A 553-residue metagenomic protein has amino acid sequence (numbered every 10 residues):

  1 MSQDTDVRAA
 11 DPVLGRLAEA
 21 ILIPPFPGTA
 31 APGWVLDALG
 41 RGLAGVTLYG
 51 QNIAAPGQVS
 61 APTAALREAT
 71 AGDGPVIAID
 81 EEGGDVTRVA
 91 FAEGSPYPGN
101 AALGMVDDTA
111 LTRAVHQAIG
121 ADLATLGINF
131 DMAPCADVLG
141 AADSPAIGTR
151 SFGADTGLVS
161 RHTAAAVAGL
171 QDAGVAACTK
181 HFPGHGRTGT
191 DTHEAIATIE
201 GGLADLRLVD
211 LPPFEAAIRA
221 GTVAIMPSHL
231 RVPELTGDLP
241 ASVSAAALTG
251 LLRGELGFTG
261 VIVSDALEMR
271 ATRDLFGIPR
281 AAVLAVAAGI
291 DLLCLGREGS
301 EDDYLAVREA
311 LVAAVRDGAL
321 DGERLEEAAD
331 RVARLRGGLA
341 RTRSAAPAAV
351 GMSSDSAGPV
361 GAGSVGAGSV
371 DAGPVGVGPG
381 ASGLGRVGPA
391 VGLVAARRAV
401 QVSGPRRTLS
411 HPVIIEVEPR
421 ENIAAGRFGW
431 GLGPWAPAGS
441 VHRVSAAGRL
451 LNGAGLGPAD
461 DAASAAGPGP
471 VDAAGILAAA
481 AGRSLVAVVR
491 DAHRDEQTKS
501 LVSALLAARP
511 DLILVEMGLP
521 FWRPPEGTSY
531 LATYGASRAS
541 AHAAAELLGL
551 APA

Functional and structural regions predicted by a protein language model:
M1-R41, L275-A553: Preference for extracellular/luminal or secreted protein segments
P12-R16, P25, N52-A71, P75 (+2 more regions): Second-shell residues forming the walls of enzyme active-site clefts
P27-A30, I79-T87, F91, N129-L139 (+3 more regions): Short glycine-enriched loops at secondary-structure junctions
P27-L39, L111-D122, R207-F214, G277-A282: Short, acidic/polar
D37-Y49, A118, T125-F130: Catalytic domains of carbohydrate-active enzymes, especially glycoside hydrolases
E93-D107, S151-G153: A charged helix-plus-loop insertion that forms the helical arch/lid used to bind and gate nucleic-acid substrates
V106-A124, V138-S144, G148-T149, T163 (+1 more regions): A substrate-binding/cap region within the structured catalytic cores of diverse enzymes
